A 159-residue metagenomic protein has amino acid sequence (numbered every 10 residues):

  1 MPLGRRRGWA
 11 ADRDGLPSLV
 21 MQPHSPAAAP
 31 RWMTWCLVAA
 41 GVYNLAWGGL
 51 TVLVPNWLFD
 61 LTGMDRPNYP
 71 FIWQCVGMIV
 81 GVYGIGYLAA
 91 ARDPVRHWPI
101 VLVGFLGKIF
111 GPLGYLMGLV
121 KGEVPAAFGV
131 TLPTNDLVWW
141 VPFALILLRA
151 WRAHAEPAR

Functional and structural regions predicted by a protein language model:
L16-P30, A158: Short, Lys/Arg-rich, polar N-terminal cytosolic tail immediately upstream of the first transmembrane signal-anchor
P26, I85-P99, L119: Juxtamembrane helix-break-helix junctions at the cytosolic face of small multi-pass alpha-helical membrane proteins
P30-C36, N44-P70: Membrane-helix boundary elements
V42-L50, N68-A91, V103-I109, L113: Core segments of alpha-helical transmembrane spans in multipass integral membrane proteins
L61-P70, P99-V103, V124-N135: Non-cytosolic membrane-interface motifs at loop->transmembrane helix junctions
L113-T131, L148-R149: Membrane-helix boundary connector in multi-pass membrane proteins
V138-R159: Membrane-water interface at the C-terminal end of transmembrane alpha helices
